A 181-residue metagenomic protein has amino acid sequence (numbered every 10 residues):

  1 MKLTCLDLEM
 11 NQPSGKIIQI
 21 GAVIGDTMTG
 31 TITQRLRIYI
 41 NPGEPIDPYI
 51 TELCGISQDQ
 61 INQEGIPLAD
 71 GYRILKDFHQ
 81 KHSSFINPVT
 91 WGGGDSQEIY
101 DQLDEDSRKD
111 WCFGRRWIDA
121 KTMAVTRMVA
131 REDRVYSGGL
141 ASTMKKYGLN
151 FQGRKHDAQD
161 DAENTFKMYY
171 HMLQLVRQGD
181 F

Functional and structural regions predicted by a protein language model:
K2-D104, W111, A141, K145 (+1 more regions): Conserved non-catalytic scaffold segment of RNase H-like nuclease domains
L6, I118, D160: Active-site flanking residues adjacent to catalytic metal/cofactor-binding acidic residues
P13-G15, V125, K167: Conserved protein kinase catalytic core
Y72, Q159-F166: Short, amphipathic alpha-helical "lid/cap" segments that border enzyme active or binding sites
K109-I118: Short hydrophobic/aromatic-enriched beta-strand-loop microsegments
W117-V135: Short alpha-helix plus adjacent loop in nuclease-associated cores
K146, E163-F181: Acidic two-metal-ion nuclease catalytic site recognized across multiple nuclease folds, prominently DnaQ/RNase D-T
